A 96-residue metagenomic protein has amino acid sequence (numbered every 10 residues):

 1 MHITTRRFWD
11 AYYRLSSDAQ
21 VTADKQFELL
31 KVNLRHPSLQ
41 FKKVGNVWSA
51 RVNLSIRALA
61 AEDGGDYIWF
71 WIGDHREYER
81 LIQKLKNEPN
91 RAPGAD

Functional and structural regions predicted by a protein language model:
M1-Q26, D96: Arg/Lys-rich, positively charged N-terminal/basic patches that mediate binding to nucleic acids
H2, D24, R35-S38, I72: Non-catalytic, surface-exposed connector residues within folded enzymatic/regulatory domains
H2-I3, S55-D96: Enriched for short, Lys/Arg-rich terminal
R6-R7, V44, D63-G64: Short glycine-enriched loop/turn motifs at secondary-structure junctions
W9, F27, W48, W69-W71: Tryptophan-centered motif/residue detector
D10, L29, E77: Active-site micro-motifs of SAM-dependent methyltransferase domains
Q26-V52, P89: A short, surface-exposed loop/turn module that caps and links secondary-structure elements
